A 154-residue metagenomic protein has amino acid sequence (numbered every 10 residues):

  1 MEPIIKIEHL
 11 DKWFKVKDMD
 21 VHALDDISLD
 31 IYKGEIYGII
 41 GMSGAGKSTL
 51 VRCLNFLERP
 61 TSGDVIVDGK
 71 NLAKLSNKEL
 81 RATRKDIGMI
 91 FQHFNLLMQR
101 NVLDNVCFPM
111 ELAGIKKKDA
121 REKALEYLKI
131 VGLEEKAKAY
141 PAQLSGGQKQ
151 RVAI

Functional and structural regions predicted by a protein language model:
E2-I154: ABC family nucleotide-binding domain
